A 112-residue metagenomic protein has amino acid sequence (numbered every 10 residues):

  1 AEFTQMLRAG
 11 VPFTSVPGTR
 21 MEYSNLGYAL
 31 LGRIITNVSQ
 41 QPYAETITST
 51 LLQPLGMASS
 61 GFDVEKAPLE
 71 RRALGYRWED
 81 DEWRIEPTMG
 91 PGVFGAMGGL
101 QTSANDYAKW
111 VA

Functional and structural regions predicted by a protein language model:
A1-A112: Short, surface-exposed loop or secondary-structure junction motifs that flank catalytic or metal-binding residues
